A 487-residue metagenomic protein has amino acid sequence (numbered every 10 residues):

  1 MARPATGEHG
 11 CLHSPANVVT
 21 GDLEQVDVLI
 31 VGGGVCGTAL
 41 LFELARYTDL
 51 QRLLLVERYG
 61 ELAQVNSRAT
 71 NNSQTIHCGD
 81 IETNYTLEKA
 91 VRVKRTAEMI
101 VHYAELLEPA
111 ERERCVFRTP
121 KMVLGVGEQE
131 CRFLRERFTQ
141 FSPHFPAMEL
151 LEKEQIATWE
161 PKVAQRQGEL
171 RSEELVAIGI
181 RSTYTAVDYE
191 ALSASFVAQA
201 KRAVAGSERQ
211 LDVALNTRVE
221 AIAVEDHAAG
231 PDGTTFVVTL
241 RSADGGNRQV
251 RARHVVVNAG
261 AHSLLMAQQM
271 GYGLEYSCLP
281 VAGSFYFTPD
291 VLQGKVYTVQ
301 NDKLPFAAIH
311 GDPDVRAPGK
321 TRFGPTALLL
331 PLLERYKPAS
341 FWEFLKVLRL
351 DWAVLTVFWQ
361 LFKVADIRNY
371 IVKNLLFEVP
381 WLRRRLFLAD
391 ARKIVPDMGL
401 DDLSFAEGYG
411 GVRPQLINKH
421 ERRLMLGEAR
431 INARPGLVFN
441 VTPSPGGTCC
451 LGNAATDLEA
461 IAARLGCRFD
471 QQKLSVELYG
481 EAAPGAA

Functional and structural regions predicted by a protein language model:
M1-D27, R46-L50: Extreme N-terminal leader/targeting segments of oxidoreductases
V26-L54: N-terminal Rossmann-like FAD-binding beta1-loop-alpha1 element of flavoenzymes
C36, E61, H262: Conserved Rossmann-like nucleotide-cofactor binding loop
A39, I222-V224, G230-W342: Flavin-dependent oxidoreductases
R46-A69: Glycine-rich FAD pyrophosphate-binding loop
S73-K162, L330-L332, Y336-W342: Dinucleotide-binding Rossmann-like beta1-alpha1 core, especially the glycine-rich loop that anchors the ADP
F117, V126-A214, A221-T234, E343-F362: Flavin (FAD/FMN) cofactor-binding and adjacent substrate-gating region of FAD-dependent oxidoreductase domains
V347-D470: C-terminal catalytic lobe of FAD-dependent flavoproteins
